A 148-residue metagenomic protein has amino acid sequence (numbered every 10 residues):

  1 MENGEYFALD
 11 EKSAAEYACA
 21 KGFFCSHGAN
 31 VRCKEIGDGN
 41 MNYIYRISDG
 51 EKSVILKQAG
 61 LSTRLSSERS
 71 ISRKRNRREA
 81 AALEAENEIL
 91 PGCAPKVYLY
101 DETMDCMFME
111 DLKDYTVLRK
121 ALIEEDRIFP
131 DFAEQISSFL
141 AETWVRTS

Functional and structural regions predicted by a protein language model:
M1-R32: Juxta-kinase regulatory segment immediately upstream of eukaryotic protein kinase catalytic domains
I36, M41, R46-S148: ATP-binding pocket architecture of kinase catalytic cores
